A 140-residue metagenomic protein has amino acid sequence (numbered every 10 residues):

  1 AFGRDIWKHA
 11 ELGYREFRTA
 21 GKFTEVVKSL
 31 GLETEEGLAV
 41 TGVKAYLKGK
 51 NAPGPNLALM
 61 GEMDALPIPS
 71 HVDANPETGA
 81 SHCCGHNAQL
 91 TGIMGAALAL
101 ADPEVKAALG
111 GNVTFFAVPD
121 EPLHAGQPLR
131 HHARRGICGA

Functional and structural regions predicted by a protein language model:
A1-C83, N87-T114, P122: Acidic/His- and Gly-rich active-site-bordering loop/insert found across diverse amide/peptide-bond hydrolases
L109-A140: Fold-level recognition of mixed alpha/beta catalytic cores in primary-metabolism enzymes, strongest
